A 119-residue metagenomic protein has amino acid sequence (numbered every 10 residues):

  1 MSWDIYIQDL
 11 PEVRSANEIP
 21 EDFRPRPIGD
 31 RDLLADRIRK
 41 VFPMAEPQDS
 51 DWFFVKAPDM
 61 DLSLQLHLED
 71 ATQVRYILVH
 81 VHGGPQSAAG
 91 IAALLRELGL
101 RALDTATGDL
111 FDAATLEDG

Functional and structural regions predicted by a protein language model:
M1-G119: Acidic (Asp/Glu-rich) sequence patches and key acidic residues that form negatively charged surfaces used
